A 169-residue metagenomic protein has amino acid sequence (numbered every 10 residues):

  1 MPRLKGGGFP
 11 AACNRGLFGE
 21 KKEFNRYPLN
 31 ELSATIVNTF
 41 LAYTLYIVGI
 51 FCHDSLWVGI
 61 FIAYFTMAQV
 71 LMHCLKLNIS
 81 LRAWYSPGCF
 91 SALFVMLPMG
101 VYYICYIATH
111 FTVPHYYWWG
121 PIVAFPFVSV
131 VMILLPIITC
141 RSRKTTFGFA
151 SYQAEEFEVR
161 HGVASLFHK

Functional and structural regions predicted by a protein language model:
M1-A12, C74: Acidic (Asp/Glu-rich) catalytic motifs at the cytosolic membrane interface
G7-A34: Juxtamembrane helix-capping/reentrant segments at transmembrane boundaries
Y27-I36, D54-A63, S86-F90: A loop-to-helix transmembrane entry motif
E31-V48, A92-G100: Core segments of transmembrane alpha-helices that mediate helix-helix packing or line hydrophobic substrate/ligand
T35-Y46, W57-H73: Small-polar-interrupted transmembrane alpha-helices in polytopic inner-membrane proteins
I50-L56, C74-S86, A108-T112: Membrane-interface helix caps and helix-loop-helix hairpins in membrane proteins
F61-H73, W84-Y106, P126-V128: Hydrophobic alpha-helical membrane segments
L97-K169: Terminal transmembrane helical module of multi-pass membrane proteins
